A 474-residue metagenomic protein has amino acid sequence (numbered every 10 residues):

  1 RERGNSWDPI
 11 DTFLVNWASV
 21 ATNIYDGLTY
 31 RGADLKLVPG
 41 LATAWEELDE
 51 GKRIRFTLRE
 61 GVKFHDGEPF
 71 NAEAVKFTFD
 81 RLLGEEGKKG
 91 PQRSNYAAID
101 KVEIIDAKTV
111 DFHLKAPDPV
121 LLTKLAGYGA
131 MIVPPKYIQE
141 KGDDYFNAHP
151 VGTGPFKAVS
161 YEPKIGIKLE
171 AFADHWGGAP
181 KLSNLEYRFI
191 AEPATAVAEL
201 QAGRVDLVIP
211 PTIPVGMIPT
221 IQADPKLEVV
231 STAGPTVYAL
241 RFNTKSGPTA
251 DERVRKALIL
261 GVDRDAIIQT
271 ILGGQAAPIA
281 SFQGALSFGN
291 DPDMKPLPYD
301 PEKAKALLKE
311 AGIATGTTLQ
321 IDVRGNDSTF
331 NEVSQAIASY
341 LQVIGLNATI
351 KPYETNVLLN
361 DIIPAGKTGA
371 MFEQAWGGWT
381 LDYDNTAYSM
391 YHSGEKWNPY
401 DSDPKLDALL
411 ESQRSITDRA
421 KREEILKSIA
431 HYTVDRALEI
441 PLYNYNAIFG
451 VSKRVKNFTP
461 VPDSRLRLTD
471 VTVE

Functional and structural regions predicted by a protein language model:
R1-D49, D80, V151-G152, G450: N-terminal lobe/hinge region of extracytoplasmic solute-binding protein
K36, A126-P180, N184, E302: Gly/Pro-rich hinge or "lid" segments in bacterial periplasmic/extracellular proteins
T43-K88, I105, D111-H113, E199 (+1 more regions): Aromatic- and charge-enriched surface segment that lines or borders ligand/interaction sites
T57, R93-K136, S160: Surface-exposed binding/hinge segments that line and control ligand-binding clefts or catalytic entry sites
D144, A171-P219, N347: Ligand-site clamp/hinge motif
F156, A277-E310, D327-E332: Structural transition elements
E162, V262-G289, T329-A338, N360-E474: Detector for C-terminal structural segments
E170-A173, T232-A257, G261: A bilobed periplasmic-binding-protein/Venus flytrap-type ligand-binding module shared by bacterial periplasmic
